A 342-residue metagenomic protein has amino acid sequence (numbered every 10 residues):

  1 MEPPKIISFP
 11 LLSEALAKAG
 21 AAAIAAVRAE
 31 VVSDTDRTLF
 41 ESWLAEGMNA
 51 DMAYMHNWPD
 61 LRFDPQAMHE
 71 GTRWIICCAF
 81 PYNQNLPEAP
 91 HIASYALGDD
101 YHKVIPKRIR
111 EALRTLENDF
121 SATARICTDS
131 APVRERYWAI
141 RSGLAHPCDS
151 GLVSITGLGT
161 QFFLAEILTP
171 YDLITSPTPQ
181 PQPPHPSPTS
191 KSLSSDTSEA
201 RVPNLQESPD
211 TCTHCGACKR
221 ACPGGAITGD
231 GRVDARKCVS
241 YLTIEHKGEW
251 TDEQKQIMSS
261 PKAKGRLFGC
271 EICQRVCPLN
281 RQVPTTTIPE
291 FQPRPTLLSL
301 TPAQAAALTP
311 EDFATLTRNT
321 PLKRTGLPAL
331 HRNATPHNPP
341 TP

Functional and structural regions predicted by a protein language model:
M1-Q180, N204-T211: Auxiliary alpha/beta "docking" domains used to position bulky ligands
T156-P181, H185, D230-S259, P310-A314: Short, charged low-complexity linear segments at domain edges
T178-E207: Intrinsic disorder/low-complexity segments
P179, L205-T213, I257-C270: Immediate flanking context of iron-sulfur cluster ligation sites
A217-S240, K262-F291: Iron-sulfur cluster-binding cysteine motifs and their immediate structural context in ferredoxin-like electron-transfer
H246-F268, S299-K323: Short Fe-S-cluster ligation motifs
C277, R281-E311: Conserved Radical SAM active-site core
T315-L316, K323-T341: Long, compositionally biased charged/polar accessory segments in the mid-to-C-terminal portions of proteins
